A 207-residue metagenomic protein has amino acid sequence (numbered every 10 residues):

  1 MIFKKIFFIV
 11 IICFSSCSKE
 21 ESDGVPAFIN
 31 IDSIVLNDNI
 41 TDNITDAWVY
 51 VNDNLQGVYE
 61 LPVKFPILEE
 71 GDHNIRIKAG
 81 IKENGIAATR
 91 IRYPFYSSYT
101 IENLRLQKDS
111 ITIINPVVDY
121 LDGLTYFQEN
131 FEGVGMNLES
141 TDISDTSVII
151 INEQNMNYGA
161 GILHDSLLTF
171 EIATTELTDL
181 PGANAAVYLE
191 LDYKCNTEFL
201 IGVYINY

Functional and structural regions predicted by a protein language model:
C13-S16: C-terminal motif of bacterial Sec signal peptides marking the signal peptidase cleavage site
I31-I40: Short amphipathic, basic-aromatic surface patches that mediate peripheral association with negatively charged
P62-I67: Short, surface-exposed beta-strand/beta-hairpin micro-motifs centered on an aromatic residue
E69-A88: A short, solvent-exposed beta-strand micro-motif common in secreted/extracellular proteins
E83-N115: Structured interaction patches on ligand/partner-binding surfaces of diverse proteins
S110-D145: Extracellular carbohydrate-recognition regions
E129-F131, T175-F199: Extra-cytoplasmic beta-strand recognition segments
D145-I172: Short carbohydrate-recognition loop motifs
